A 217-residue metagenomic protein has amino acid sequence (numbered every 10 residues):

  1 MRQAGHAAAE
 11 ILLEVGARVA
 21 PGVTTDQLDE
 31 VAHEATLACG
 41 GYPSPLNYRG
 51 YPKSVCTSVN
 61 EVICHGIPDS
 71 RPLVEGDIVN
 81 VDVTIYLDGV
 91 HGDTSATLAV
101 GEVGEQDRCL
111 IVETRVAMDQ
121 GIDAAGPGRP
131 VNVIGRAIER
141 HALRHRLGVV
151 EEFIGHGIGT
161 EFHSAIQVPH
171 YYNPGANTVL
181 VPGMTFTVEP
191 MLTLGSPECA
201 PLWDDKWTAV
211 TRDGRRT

Functional and structural regions predicted by a protein language model:
R2-T217: Active-site neighborhoods and metal-handling regions in enzymes and metal-associated proteins
